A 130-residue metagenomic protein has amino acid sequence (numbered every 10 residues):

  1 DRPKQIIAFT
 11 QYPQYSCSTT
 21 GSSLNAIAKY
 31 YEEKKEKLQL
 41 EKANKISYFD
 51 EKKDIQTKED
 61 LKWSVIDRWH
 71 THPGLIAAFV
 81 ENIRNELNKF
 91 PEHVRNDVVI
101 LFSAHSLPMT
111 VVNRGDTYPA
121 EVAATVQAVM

Functional and structural regions predicted by a protein language model:
D1-M130: Extended amphipathic ligand-handling, pore-lining, and cofactor/metal-binding catalytic surfaces
